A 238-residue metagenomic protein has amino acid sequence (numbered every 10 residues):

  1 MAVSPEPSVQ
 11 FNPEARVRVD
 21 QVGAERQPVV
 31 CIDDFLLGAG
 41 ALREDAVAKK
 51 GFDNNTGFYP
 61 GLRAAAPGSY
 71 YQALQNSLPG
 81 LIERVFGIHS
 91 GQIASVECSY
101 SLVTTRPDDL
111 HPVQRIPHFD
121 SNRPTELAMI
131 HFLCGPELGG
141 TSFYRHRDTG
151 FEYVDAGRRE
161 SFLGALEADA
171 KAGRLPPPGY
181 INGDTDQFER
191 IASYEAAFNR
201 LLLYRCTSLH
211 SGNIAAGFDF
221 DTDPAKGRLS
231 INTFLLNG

Functional and structural regions predicted by a protein language model:
M1-G238: Fe(II)/2-oxoglutarate oxygenase catalytic core
